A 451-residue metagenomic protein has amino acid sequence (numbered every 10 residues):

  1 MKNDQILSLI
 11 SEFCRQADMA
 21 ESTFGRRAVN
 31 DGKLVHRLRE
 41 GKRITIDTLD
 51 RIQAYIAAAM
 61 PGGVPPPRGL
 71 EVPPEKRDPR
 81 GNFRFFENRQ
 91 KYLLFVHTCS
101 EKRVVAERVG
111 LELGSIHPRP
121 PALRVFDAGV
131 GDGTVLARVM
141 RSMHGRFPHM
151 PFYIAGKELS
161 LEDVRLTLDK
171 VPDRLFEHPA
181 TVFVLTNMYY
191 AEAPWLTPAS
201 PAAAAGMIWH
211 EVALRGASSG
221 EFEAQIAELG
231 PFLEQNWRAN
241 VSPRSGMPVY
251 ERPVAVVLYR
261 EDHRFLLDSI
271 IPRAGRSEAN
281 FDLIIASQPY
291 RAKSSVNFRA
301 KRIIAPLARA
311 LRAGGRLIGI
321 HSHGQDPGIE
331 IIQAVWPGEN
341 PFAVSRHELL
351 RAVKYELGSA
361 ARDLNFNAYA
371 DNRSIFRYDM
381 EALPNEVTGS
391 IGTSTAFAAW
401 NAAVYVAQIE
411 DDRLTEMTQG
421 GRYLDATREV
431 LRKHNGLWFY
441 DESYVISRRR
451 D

Functional and structural regions predicted by a protein language model:
H36-Q53, E386: Short, basic-rich loop-to-helix N-cap that marks the start of a DNA-contacting helix
K76-P120: Class I SAM-dependent methyltransferase Rossmann-like catalytic core, especially the SAM/SAH-binding loop
P120-G133, I154-A155: Conserved class I S-adenosyl-L-methionine
T134, R141-A279, A402, V406-Q419 (+2 more regions): Class I S-adenosyl-L-methionine-dependent methyltransferase module
H263-S269, R291-P306: A short, conserved alpha-helix within the catalytic core of class I
R276-E278, F298-A313: A short glycine-rich, Lys/Arg-flanked "PGG" loop and its adjoining helix->strand segment in the class I
G314-S322: Conserved beta-strand signature within the Rossmann-like core of class I S-adenosyl-L-methionine
E330-Y369: Conserved Class I S-adenosyl-L-methionine
